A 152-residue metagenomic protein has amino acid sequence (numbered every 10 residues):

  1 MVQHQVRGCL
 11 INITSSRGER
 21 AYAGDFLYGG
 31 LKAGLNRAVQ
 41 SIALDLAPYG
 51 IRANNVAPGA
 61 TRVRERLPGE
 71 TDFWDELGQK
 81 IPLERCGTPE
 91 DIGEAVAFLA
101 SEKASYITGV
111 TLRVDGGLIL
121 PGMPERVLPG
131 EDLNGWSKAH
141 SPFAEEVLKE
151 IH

Functional and structural regions predicted by a protein language model:
Q3, L44-D45, S105: Alpha-helical segment proximal to the catalytic Tyr-Lys
V6, L31, V39: Active-site helix of classical SDR
S15: Residue(s) in the substrate-gating loop at a strand-loop-helix junction that position the organic substrate next
R20-F26, P48, E84, P89 (+1 more regions): Active-site loop immediately N-terminal to the catalytic Tyr-X3-Lys motif of short-chain dehydrogenase/reductase
A21-G29, S41, E125: Active-site loop-to-helix junction immediately N-terminal to the catalytic Tyr of the SDR YXXXK motif in Rossmann-fold
A47, R52, I107-G109: Short, small/polar-rich loop/turn modules that mediate ligand/substrate recognition or access, typified
R85-V114, I119: C-terminal substrate-recognition "lid" of short-chain dehydrogenase/reductases
T108-H152: Short C-terminal tail/terminal secondary-structure segment of NAD(P)H-dependent dehydrogenase/reductase domains
